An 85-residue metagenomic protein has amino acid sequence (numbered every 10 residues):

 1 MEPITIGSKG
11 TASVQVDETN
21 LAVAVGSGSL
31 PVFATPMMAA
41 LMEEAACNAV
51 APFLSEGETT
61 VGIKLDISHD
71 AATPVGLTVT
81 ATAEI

Functional and structural regions predicted by a protein language model:
M1-A34: Catalytic strand-loop segment that frames the active site of acyl-thioester-processing enzymes
G10, A81-T82: Residue-level marker for the onset of beta-strands and adjacent loop->beta junctions in well-ordered domains
E18, M37-A39, F53: Amphipathic, positively biased hydrophobic alpha-helical segments used for protein targeting and membrane insertion
V32-M37, P74: Residues at secondary-structure transition points
A46-T80: Hydrophobic beta-strand-centered segment that forms part of the acyl-chain substrate-binding groove
